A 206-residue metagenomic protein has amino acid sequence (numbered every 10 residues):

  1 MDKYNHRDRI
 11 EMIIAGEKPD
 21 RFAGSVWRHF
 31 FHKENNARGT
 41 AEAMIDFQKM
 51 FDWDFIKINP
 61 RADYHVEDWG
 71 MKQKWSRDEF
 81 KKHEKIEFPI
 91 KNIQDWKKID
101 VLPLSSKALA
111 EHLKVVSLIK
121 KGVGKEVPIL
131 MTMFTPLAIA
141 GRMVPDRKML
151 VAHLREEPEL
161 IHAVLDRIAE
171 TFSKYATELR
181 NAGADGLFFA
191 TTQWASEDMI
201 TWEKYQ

Functional and structural regions predicted by a protein language model:
M1-E34, A43, F47, D54 (+3 more regions): Active-site loop segments of alpha/beta catalytic cores
S25-R28, F51, E67, Q73 (+2 more regions): Short, low-complexity intrinsically disordered segments
A37-A62, V66: Segments that shape or occlude catalytic/ligand-binding pockets
Y64-L102, L118-E126: A contiguous, low-structure linker/loop signature
